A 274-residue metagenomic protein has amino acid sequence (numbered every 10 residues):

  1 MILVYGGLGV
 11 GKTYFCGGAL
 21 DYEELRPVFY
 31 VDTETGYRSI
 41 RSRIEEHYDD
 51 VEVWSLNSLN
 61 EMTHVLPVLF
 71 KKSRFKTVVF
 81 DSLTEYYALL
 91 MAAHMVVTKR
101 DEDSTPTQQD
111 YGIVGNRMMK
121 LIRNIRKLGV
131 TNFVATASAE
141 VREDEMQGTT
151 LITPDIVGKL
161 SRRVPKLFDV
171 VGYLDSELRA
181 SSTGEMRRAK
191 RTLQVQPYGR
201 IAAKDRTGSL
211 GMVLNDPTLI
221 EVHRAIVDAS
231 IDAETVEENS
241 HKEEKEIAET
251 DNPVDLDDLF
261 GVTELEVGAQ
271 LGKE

Functional and structural regions predicted by a protein language model:
M1-F80, T84-L89: Conserved P-loop
E23, S73, L128-G129, K166: Structured loop/turn residues at beta-strand edges in well-structured enzyme cores
R41, T63, P67, T84-Y87 (+5 more regions): Generic detector of well-ordered alpha-helical segments enriched in charged/polar residues, highlighting helical
L69-F70, I122-R126, F168: Hydrophobic, Leu/Ile/Phe/Ala-enriched alpha-helical segments that form helix-helix packing faces
S82-R163: P-loop NTPase motor core
N132-L214: Phosphate-binding/switch region of NTP-binding enzymes
E185-E274: C-terminal regions of RecA-like/P-loop NTPase motor modules
